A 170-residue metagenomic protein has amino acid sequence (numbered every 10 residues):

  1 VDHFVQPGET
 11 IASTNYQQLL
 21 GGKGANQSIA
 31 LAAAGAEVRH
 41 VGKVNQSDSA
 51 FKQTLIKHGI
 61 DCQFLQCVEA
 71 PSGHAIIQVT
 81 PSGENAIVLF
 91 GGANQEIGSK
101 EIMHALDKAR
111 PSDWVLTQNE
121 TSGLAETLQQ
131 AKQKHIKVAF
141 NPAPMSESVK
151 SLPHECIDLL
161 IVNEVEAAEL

Functional and structural regions predicted by a protein language model:
V1, P7, A12-Y16, H40 (+5 more regions): Glycine-rich, flexible loop/turn motifs
V1-V41, A50-Q53: Glycine-rich phosphate/adenosyl-contacting loop at the front of the ribokinase-like
E9, K43-N45, E120-T121: Short beta->alpha junction loops/turns
I11, G24-Q27, A33, N45 (+3 more regions): Short, flexible micro-motifs
N15-Q17, R39-Q46, C62-G73, N141-A143: Beta-strand->loop->alpha-helix junctions that form or flank phosphate-binding loops in nucleotide-handling enzymes
Q18-G21, A25, S72, L128 (+1 more regions): Hydrophobic alpha-helical segments
N26, Q46-A50, P71, S122-G123 (+1 more regions): Short alpha-helical
Q53-C67, I77-L170: Ribokinase/PfkB-type carbohydrate-kinase core domain
